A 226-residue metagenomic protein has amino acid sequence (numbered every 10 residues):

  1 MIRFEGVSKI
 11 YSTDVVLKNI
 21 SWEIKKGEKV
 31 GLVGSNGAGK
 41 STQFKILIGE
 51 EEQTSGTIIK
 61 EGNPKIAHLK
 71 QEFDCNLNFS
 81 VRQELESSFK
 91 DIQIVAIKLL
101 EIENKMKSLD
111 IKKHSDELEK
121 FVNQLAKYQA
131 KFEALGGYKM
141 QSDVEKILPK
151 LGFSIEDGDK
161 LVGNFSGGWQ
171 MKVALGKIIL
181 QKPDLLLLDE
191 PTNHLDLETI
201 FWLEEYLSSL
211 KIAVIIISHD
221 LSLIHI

Functional and structural regions predicted by a protein language model:
M1-I224: ABC ATP-binding cassette signature C-motif
